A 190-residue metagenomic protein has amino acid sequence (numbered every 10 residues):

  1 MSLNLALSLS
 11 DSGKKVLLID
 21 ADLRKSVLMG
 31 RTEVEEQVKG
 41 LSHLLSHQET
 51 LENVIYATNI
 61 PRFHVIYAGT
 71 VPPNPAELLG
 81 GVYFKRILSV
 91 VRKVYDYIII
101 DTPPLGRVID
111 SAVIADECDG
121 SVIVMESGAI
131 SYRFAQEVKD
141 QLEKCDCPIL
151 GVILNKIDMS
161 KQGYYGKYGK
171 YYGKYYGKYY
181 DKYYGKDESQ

Functional and structural regions predicted by a protein language model:
M1-Q190: P-loop NTP-binding module
